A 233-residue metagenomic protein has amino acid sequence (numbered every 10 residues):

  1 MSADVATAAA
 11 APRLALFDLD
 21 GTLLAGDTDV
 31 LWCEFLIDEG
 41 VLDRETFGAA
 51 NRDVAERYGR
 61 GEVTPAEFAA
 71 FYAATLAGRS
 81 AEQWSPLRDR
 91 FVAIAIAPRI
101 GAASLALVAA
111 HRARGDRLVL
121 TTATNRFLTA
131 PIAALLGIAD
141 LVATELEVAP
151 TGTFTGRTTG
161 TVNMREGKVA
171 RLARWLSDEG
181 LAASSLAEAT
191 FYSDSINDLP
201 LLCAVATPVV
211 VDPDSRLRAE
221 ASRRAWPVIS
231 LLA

Functional and structural regions predicted by a protein language model:
M1-L14, P86, A93-A233: C-terminal cap/substrate-recognition subdomain and adjoining C-terminal extension of metal-dependent phosphatase-like
S2-R60: Active-site neighborhood of HAD-like aspartate-dependent phosphohydrolases
L24, R60, A73-A77, A130-A134 (+1 more regions): Amphipathic alpha-helical interaction elements
T28-D29, V41-A110: A metal-dependent, Asp-based hydrolase signature
D29-W32, F68-A69, P150-R157: Acidic/polar active-site rim loop that often engages polyanionic ligands
C33-E34, A73, A206: Amphipathic alpha-helical segments within well-ordered protein domains
E34, E39, E45, E56 (+8 more regions): Glutamate identity and glutamate-enriched acidic tracts
